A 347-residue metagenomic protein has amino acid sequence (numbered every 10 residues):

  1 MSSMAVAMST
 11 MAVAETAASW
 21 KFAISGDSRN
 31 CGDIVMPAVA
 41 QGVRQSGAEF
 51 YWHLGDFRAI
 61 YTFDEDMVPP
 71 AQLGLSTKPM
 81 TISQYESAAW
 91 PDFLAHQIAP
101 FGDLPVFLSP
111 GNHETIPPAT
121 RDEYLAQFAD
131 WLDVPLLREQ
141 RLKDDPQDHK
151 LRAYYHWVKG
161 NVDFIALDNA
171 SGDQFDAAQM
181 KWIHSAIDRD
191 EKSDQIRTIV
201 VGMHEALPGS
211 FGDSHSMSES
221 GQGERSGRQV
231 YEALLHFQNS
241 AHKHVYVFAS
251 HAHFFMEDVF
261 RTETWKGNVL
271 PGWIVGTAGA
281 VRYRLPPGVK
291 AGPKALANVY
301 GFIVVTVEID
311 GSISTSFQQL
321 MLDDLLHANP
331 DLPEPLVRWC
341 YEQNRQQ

Functional and structural regions predicted by a protein language model:
M1-S9: Bacterial N-terminal signal peptides
A12-Q84: N-terminal active-site segment of His-dependent metallophosphoesterases
S19, G47-A48, D103, D194-T198 (+2 more regions): A general structural motif
F22-I24, Y51-H53, L108-S109, V201 (+1 more regions): Residue-level marker for buried hydrophobic side chains located in beta-strands that build the well-ordered beta-sheet
D27, G55-D56, G111-N112, H204 (+1 more regions): Active-site glycine-centered loops adjacent to acidic/histidine catalytic or metal-binding residues that shape
E65-Q195, S216-Y246, A252-T306: Extended active-site neighborhood of metal-dependent phosphoesterases/phosphodiesterases
D190-G212: Short acidic, glycine-rich surface-loop motifs adjacent to enzyme active sites
A291-Q347: A short C-terminal boundary segment appended to hydrolase-like catalytic domains
